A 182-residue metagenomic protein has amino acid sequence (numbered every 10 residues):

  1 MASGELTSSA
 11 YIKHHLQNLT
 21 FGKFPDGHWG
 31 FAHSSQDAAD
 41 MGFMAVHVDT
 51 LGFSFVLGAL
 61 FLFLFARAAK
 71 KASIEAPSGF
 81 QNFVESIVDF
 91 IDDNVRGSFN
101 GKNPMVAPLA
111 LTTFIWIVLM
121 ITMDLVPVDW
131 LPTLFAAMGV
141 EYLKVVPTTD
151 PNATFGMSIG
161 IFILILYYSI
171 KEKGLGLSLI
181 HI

Functional and structural regions predicted by a protein language model:
A2-I180: Selective transmembrane helix interface/packing segments
